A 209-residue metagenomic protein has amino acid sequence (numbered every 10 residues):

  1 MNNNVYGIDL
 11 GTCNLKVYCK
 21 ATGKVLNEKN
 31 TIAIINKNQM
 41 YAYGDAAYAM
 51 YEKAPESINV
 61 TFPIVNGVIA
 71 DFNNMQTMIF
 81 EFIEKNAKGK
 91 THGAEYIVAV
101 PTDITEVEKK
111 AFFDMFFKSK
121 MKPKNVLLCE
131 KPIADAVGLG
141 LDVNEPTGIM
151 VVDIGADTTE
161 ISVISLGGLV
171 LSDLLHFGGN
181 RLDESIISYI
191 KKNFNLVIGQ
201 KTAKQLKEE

Functional and structural regions predicted by a protein language model:
M1-I154, I164-E209: Nucleotide/phosphate-binding catalytic cleft detector across ATP-hydrolyzing and phosphate-transferring enzymes
